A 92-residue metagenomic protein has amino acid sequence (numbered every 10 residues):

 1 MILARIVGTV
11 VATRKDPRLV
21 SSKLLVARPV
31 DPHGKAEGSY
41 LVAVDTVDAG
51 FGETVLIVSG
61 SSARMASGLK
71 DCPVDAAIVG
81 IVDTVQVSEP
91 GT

Functional and structural regions predicted by a protein language model:
M1-E37: N-terminal first-folded block
T9, T13, T46, I81-T84: Residue-level recognition of beta-strand microenvironments
R14-P17, V44-T46, A66-L69: A generic local secondary-structure boundary/capping motif
V30, V44-T46, G60: A structural micro-motif recognizing beta-strand termini and the immediately following turn/loop segments
S39-A43: Short alpha-helix capping/helix-loop boundary micro-motifs
L56-T92: C-terminal structural segments of small proteins and small subunits
